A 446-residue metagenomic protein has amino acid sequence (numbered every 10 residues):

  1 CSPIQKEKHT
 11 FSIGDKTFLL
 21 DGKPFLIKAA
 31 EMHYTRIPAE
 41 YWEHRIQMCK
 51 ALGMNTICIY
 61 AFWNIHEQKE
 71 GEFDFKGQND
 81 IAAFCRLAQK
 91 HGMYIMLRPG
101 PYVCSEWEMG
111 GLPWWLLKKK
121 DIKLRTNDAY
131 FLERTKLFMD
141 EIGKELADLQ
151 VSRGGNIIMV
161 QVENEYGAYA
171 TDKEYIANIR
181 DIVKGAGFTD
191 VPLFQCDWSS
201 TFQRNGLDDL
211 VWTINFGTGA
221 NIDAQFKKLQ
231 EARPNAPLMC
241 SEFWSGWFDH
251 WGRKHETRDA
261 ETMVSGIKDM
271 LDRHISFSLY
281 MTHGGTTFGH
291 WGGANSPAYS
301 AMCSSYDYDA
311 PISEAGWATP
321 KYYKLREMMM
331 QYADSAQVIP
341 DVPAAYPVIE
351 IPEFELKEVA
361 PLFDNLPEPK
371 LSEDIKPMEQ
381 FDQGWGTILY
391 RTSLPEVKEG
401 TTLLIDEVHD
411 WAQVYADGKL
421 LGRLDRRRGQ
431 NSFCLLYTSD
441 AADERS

Functional and structural regions predicted by a protein language model:
S2-T56: N-terminal carbohydrate-binding accessory modules
T10, L20, E40-R45, C49 (+2 more regions): Extended carbohydrate-recognition surfaces in non-catalytic/accessory domains of CAZymes and lectin-like proteins
E43-L52, T56-W107: Aromatic-lined substrate-binding rim segments of carbohydrate-active enzymes
G71-K76, P101-R125, V211-W212, G293-A301: Aromatic- and acidic-residue-enriched segments that line the glycan-binding/catalytic groove of carbohydrate-active
R134-R204: Active-site neighborhood of glycoside hydrolase catalytic domains
G219-P311: Catalytic-core region of carbohydrate-active enzymes that cleave or remodel glycosidic bonds
G400-Y415: Aromatic-lined ligand-binding clefts that engage carbohydrates, nucleic acids, or primary amines
Y437-S446: Single conserved hydrophobic/aromatic residue that forms the stacking wall/gate of nucleotide- or nucleobase-binding
